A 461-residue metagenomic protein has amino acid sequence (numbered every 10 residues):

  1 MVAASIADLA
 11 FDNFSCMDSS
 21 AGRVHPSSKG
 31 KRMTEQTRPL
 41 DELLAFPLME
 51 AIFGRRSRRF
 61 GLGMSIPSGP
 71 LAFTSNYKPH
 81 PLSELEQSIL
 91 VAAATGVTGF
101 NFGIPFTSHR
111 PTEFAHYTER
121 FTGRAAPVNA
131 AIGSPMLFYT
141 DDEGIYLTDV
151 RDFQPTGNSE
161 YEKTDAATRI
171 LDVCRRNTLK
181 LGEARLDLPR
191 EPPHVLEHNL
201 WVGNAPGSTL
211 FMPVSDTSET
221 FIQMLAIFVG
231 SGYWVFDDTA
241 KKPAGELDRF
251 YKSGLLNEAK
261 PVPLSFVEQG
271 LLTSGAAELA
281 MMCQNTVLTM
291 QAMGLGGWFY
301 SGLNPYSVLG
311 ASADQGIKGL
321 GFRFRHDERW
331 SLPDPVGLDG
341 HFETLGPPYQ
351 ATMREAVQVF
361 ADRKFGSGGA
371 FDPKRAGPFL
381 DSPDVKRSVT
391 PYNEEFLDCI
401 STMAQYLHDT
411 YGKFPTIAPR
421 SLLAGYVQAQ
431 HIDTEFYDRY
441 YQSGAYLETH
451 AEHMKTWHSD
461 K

Functional and structural regions predicted by a protein language model:
V2-K461: Acidic, surface-exposed loops and disordered segments
